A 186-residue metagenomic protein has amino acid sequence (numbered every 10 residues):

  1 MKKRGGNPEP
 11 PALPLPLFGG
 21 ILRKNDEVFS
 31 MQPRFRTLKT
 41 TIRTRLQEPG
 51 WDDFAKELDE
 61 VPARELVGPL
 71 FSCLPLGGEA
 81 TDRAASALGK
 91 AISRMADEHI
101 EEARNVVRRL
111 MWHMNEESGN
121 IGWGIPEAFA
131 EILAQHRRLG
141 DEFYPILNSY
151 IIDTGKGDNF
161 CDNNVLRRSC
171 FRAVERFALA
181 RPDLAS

Functional and structural regions predicted by a protein language model:
K3-P16: Positively charged N-terminal leader segments that act as targeting/secretion signals
L17-S30: Short, positively charged and aromatic/hydrophobic N-terminal segments
V28-A96: N-terminal alpha-helical scaffold/docking segments in eukaryotic complex subunits
Q32-R43, V67-G78, R108-E116, P145-F160: HEAT/HEAT-like alpha-solenoid repeats
V61, A91-M95, I132-H136, R176-R181: Residue-level signature of the C-terminal ends
V61-R64, I100-R108, G140-L147, D183-S186: Short sequence/structural elements of tandem HEAT/ARM alpha-solenoid repeats
S86-K90, E127-E131, R168, R172-R176: Residue-level signature of alpha-solenoid helical repeat scaffolds
